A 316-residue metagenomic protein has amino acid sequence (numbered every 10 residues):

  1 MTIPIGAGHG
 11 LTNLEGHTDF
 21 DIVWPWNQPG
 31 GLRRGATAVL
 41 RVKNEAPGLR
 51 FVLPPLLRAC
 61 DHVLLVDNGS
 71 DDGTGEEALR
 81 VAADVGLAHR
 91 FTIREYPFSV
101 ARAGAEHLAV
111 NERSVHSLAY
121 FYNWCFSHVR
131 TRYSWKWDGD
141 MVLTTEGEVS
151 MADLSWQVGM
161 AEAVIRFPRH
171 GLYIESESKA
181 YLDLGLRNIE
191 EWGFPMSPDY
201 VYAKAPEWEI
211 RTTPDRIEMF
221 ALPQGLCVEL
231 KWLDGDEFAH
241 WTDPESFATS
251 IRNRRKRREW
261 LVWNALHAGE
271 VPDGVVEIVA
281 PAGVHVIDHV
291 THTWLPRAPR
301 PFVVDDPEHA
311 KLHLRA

Functional and structural regions predicted by a protein language model:
M1-P29, L108-F126, M141-A316: Catalytic-site signature of metal-activated, phosphate-bearing donor transferases, centered on the GT-A/GT-A-like
L11-A36, G75-Y133: Active-site-proximal specificity loops/subdomain of glycosyltransferases
P29, R33-A36, L40-P54, G69: Active-site beta-to-alpha loop of glycosyltransferases that engages the nucleotide-sugar donor
V42, P55, A59, N68-A83: Ser/Thr-glycine-rich phosphate-binding loops at phosphate-binding pockets of nucleotides, nucleotide cofactors
F51-P55, E77, S150-L154: A short acidic, amphipathic alpha-helical/loop segment
C60-D61, R130: Residue-level detector of structured alpha->beta connecting loops
D61-D72, T92-Y96: Short beta-strand/loop segment that forms part of the nucleotide-sugar
T131-T144: Short beta-strand-to-loop acidic/aromatic patch adjacent to the donor-nucleotide binding site
